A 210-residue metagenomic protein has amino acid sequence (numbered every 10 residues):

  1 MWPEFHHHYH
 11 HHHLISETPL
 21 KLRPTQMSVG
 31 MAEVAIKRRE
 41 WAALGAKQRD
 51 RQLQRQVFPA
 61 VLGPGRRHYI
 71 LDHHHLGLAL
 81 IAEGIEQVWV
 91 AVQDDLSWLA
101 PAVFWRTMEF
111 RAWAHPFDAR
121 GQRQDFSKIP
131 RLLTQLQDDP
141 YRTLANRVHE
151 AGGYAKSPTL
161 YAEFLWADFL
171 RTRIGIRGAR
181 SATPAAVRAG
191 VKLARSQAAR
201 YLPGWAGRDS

Functional and structural regions predicted by a protein language model:
W2-R67, I81-S210: Surface-exposed, charge/polar-rich loops and edge strands
Y69-D72: Short hydrophobic beta-strand that contains or immediately precedes a catalytic carboxylate
H75: Active-site-adjacent structural elements in enzyme catalytic domains
L78: Alpha-helical elements of the RecA-like P-loop NTPase motor core of helicases
